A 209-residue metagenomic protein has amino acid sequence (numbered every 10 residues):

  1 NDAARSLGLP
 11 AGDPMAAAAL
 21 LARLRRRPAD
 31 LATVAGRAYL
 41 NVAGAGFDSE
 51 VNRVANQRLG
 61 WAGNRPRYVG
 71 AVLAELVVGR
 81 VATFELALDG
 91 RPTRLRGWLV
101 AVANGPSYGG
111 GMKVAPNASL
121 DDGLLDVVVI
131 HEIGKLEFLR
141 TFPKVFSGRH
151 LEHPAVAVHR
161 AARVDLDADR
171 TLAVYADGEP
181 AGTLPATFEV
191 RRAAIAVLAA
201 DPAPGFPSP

Functional and structural regions predicted by a protein language model:
N1-W98: Catalytic core of DAGKc-family lipid kinases
V34, V54, V102, I130-H131 (+1 more regions): Short beta-strand-to-turn element immediately C-terminal to the catalytic PLP-Schiff-base lysine in fold type I
G44, D48, A101-P116, P180: Glycine-rich phosphate/pyrophosphate-binding beta-alpha loops
D48-V51, R94-R96, Y108-G111, D122 (+1 more regions): Short acidic/glycine-rich loop or secondary-structure boundary segments that cap or lie
L59-R67, G110-G111, P116-E137: Gly/Ser/Thr-rich active-site loops/lids in small-molecule metabolic enzymes that frequently grip phosphoryl groups
L88-G90, R94, S119, V129-P209: ATP/nucleoside-binding phosphotransfer catalytic cores, i.e., glycine-rich phosphate-binding loops
